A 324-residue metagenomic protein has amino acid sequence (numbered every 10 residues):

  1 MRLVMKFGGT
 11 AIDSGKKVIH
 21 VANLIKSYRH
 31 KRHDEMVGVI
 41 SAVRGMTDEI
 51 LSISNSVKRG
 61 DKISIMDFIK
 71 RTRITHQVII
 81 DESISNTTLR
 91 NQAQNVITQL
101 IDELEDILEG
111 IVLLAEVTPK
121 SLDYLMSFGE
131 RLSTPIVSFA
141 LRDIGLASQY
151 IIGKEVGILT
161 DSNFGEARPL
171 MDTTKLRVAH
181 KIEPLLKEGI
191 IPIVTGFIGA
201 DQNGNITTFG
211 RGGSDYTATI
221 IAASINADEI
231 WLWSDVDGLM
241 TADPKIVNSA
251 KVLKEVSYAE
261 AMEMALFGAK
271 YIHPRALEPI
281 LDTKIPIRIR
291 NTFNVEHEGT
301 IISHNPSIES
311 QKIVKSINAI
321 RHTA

Functional and structural regions predicted by a protein language model:
M1-L277: Nucleotide/pyrophosphate-binding catalytic subdomain
R2, K284, A324: Broad gene-expression machinery/nucleic-acid interaction feature
D243, N291-F293: Acidic/polar residues at beta-strand termini and the immediately following turn/coil
I280: Acidic-aromatic/histidine active-site loop/patch
I285, F293, A319-R321: Active-site phosphate/pyrophosphate-binding segments
R288: Conserved phosphate-handling catalytic cores of large alpha/beta enzymes
T300-A324: A conserved regulatory-domain signal marking ACT and ACT-like small-molecule sensing domains and adjacent regulatory
